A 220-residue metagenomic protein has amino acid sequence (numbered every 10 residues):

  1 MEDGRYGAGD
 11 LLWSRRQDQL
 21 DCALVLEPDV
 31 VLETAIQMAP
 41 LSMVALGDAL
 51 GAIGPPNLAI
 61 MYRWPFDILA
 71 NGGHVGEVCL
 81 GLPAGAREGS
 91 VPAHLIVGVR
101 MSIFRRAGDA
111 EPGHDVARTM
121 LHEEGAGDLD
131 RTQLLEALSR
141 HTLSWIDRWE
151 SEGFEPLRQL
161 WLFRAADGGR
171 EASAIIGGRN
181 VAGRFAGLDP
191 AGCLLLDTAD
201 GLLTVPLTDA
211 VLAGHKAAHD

Functional and structural regions predicted by a protein language model:
M1, Y6, V30-N57, G73-D220: Long, positively charged amphipathic alpha-helical accessory segments at protein N-termini or as interdomain linkers
M1-D21: Hydrophobic, proline/glycine-rich low-complexity stretches
A8-L12, P65-F66, A107-D109: Intrinsically disordered, low-complexity boundary segments flanking structured domains
Q19, L24-P28, P65: Short, charge-patterned binding micro-sites
L20, I68, C193-L194: Hydrophobic residues embedded in beta-strands of well-ordered beta-sheets
N57-R63: A short coil-to-beta-strand element that immediately follows conserved catalytic motifs
R63-N71: Beta-rich nucleic-acid/ligand-interaction surfaces
